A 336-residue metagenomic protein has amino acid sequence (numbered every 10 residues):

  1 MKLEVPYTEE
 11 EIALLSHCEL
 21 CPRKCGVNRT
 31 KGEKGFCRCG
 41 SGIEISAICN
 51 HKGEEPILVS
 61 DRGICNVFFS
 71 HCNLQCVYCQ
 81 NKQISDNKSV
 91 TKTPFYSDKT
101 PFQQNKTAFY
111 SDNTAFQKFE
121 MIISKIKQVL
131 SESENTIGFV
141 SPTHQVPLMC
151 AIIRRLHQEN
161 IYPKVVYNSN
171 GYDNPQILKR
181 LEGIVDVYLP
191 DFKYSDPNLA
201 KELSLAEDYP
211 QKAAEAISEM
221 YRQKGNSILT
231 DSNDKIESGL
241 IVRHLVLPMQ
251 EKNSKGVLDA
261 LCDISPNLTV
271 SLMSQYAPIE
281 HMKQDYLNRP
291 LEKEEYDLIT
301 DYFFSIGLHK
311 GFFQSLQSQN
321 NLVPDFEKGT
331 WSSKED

Functional and structural regions predicted by a protein language model:
M1-E33, G225-D336: Auxiliary Fe-S-binding modules of radical SAM enzymes
R23-C25, G35-C37, I43, P56 (+4 more regions): Flexible, active-site-adjacent loop/turn segments at secondary-structure boundaries
V27, C39, A47-N50, V59-S60 (+4 more regions): Generic structural "secondary-structure junction" signal
V27, S85, T143, Y194 (+1 more regions): Flexible, active-site-proximal loop/turn residues at the rims of small-molecule/cofactor binding pockets and catalytic
C37-G183, P197: Conserved Radical SAM active-site core
Q83-V90, D112, E202-E207, Q284-P290: Short glycine-enriched, charge-decorated loop/helix-capping segments at active-site entrances that position
Q117, D208-E215, E294, L298: A general alpha-helical scaffold signature found inside nucleotide-binding enzyme cores
I123-D285: Conserved AdoMet/S-adenosylmethionine-binding subsite of the radical SAM
